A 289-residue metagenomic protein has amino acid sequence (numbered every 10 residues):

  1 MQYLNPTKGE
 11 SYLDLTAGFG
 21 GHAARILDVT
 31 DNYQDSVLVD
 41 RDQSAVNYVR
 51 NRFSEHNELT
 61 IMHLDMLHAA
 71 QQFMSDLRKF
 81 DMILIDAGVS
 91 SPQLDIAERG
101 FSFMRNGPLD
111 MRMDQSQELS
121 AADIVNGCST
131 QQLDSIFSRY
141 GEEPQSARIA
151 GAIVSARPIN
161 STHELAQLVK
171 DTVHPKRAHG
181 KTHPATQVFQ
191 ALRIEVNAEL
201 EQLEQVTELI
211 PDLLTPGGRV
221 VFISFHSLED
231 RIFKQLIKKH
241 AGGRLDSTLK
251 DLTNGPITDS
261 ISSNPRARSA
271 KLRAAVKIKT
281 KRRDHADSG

Functional and structural regions predicted by a protein language model:
M1-G289: S-adenosyl-L-methionine-dependent methyltransferase catalytic core, i.e., the SAM/SAH-binding region
